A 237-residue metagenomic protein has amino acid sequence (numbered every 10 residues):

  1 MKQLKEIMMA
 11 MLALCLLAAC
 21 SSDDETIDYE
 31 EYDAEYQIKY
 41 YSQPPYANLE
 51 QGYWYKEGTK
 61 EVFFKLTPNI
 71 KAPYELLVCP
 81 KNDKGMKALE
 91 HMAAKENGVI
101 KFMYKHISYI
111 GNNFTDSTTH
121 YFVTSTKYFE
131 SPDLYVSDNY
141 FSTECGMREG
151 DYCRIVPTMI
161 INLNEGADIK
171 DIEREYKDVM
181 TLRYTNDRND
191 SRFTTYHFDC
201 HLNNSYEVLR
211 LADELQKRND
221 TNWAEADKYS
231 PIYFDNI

Functional and structural regions predicted by a protein language model:
M1-M8: Bacterial N-terminal signal peptides that target proteins for export
M9-L14: Hydrophobic alpha-helical targeting segments used for export or membrane insertion
L16-A19: C-terminal motif of bacterial Sec signal peptides marking the signal peptidase cleavage site
S21-D24: Bacterial signal peptide processing site
I27-I237: Primarily auto-inhibitory N-terminal propeptides
